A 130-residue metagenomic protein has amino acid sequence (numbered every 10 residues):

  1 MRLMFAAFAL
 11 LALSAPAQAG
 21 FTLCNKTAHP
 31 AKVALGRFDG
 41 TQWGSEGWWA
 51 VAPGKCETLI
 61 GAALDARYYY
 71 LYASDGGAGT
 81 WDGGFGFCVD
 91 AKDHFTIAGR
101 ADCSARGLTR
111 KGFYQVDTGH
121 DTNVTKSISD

Functional and structural regions predicted by a protein language model:
M1-M4: Positively charged n-region of N-terminal signal peptides that target proteins for export
S14-P16: N-terminal signal peptide c-region/cleavage motif recognized by signal peptidases
Q18-C24, P30-A34, F38-A62, A73-D130: Intrinsically disordered, low-complexity segments enriched in small/polar residues
D65-L71: Short, Lys/Arg- and Gly-enriched loop/turn segments at beta-strand edges
